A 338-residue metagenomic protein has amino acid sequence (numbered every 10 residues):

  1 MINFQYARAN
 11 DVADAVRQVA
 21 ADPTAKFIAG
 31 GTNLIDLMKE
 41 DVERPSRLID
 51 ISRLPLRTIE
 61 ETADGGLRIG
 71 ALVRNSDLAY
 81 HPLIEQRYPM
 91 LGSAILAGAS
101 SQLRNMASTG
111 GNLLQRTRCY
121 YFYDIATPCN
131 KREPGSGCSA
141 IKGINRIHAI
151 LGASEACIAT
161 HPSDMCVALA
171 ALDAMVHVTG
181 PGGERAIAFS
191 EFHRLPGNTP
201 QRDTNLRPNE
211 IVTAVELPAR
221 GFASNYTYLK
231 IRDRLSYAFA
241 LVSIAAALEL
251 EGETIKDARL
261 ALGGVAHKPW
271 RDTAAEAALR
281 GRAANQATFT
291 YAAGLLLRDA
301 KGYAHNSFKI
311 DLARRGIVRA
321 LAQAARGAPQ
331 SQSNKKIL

Functional and structural regions predicted by a protein language model:
M1-L338: C-terminal structural segment of proteins
